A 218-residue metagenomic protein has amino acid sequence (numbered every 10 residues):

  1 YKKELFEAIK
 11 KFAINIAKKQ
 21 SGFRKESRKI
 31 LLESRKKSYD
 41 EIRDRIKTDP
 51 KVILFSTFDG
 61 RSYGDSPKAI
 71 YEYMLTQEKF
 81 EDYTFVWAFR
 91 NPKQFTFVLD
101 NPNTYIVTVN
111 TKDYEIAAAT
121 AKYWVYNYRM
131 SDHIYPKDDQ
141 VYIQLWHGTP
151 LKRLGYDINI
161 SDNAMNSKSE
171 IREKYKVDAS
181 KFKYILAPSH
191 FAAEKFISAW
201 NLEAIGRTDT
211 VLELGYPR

Functional and structural regions predicted by a protein language model:
Y1-D59, T76: Non-catalytic N-terminal targeting/anchoring module and adjacent flexible stem/linker that precedes the structured
V52-R218: Active-site and donor-binding regions of nucleotide-sugar-utilizing enzymes
